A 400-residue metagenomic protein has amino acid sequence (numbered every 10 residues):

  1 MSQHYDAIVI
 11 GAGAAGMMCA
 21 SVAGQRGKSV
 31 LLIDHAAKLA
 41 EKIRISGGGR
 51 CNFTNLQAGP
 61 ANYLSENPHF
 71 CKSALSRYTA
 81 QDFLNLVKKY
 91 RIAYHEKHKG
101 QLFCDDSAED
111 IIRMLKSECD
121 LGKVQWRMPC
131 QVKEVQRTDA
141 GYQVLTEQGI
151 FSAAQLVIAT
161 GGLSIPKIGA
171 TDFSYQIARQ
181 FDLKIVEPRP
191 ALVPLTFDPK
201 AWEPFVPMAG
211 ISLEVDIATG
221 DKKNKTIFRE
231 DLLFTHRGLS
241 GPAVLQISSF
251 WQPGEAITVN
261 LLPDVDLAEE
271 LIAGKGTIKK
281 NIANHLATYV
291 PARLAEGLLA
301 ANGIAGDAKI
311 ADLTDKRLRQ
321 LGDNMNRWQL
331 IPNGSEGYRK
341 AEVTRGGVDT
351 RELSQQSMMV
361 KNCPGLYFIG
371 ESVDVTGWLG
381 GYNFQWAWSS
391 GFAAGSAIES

Functional and structural regions predicted by a protein language model:
Y5-L32, A394-E399: N-terminal Rossmann-like FAD-binding beta1-loop-alpha1 element of flavoenzymes
I8-I10, V132, F151-K167, A178-R179 (+1 more regions): Short hydrophobic core segments
G24-G48: Glycine-rich FAD pyrophosphate-binding loop
A37-L39, R44-I45, F53-P60, A93 (+2 more regions): An anion/pyrophosphate-binding glycine-rich loop and adjacent beta-alpha core in soluble alpha-beta enzymes
R50-H98: Glycine-rich active-site loop/strand segments that organize a redox cofactor
R77-Q155: Feature captures the FAD/FMN-dependent oxidoreductase FAD-binding
M128, G297-T376: A glycine-rich dinucleotide-binding beta-alpha-beta segment and adjacent secondary-structure elements that constitute
Q155-A201: Glycine-rich loop(s) and the adjacent beta-strand/alpha-helix scaffold that form part
